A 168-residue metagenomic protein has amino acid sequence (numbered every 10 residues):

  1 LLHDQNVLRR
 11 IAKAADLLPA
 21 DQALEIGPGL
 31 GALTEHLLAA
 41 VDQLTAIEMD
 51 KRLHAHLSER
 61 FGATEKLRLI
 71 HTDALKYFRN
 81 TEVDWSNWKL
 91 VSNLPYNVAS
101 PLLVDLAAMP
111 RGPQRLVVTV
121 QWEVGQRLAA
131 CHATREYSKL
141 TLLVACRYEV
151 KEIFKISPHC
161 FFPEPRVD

Functional and structural regions predicted by a protein language model:
L1-D168: Catalytic cores of RNA-modifying enzymes
